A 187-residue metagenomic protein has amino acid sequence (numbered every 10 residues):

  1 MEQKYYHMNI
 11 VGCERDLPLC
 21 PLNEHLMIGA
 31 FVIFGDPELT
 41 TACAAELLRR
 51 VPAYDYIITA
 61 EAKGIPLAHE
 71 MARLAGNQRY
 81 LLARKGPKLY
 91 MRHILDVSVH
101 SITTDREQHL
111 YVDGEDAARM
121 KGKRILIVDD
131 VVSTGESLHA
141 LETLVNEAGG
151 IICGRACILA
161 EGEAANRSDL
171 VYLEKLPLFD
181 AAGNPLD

Functional and structural regions predicted by a protein language model:
M1-Y54: Active-site-facing substrate-recognition patch
E2, H7, H139-D187: PRPP-dependent phosphoribosyltransferase catalytic core
Y54-E61: Short glycine-rich phosphate-binding loop at a beta-alpha junction
D55, K123, C153: Conserved acidic residues
E61-L67, T134: Gly/Ser/Thr-rich loops at beta-strand to alpha-helix junctions that form or flank small-molecule/cofactor-binding
L67-A75, L141-E142: Short Gly/Thr/Asp-enriched flexible loops that form oxyanion-binding sites at enzyme active sites
G76-Q78, G149-G150: A short helix->loop->beta-strand "cap" motif at the edges of active sites that frequently abuts
Q78-I125: Short, glycine/charge-rich flexible loops or terminal/linker lids adjacent to PRPP-binding catalytic cores
